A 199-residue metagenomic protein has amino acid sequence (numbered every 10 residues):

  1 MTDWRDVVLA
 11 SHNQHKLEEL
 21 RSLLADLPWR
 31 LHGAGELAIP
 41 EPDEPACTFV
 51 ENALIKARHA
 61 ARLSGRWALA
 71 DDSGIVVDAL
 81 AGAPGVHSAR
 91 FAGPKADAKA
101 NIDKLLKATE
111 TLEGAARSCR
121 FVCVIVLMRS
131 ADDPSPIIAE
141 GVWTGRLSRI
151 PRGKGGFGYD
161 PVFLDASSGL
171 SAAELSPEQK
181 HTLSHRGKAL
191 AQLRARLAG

Functional and structural regions predicted by a protein language model:
T2-V8, Q14-H32, E36-G199: Anionic-ligand binding patches
